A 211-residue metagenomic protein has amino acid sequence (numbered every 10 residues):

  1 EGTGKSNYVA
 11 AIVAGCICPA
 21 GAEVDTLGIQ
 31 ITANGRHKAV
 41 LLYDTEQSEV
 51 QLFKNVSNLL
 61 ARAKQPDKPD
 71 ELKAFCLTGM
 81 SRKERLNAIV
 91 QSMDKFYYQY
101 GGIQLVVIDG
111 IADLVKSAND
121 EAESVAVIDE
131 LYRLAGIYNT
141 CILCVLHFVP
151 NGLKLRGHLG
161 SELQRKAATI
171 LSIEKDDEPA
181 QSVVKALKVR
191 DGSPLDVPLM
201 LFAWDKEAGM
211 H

Functional and structural regions predicted by a protein language model:
G2-N7, L105, D113, A122-M210: Phosphate-binding/switch region of NTP-binding enzymes
T3, N34-N119, K206: Conserved inter-motif catalytic segment of the P-loop NTP-binding fold
Y8, I12: Hydrophobic positions on the alpha1 helix immediately C-terminal to the Walker A/P-loop
G15-H37: Post-Walker A helix-loop "phosphate-sensing" segment adjacent to the P-loop in P-loop NTPases
C16, A20-G21, A63, V115 (+2 more regions): A generic secondary-structure signal for well-formed alpha-helical elements
C18, D94-Y98, G136: Residue-level signal for alpha-helix termini/capping positions
D25-A33, D94-F96, R133, G160-S161: Short, flexible, glycine/charge-rich loop motifs used to bind or transfer phosphoryl groups or to couple energy/partner
